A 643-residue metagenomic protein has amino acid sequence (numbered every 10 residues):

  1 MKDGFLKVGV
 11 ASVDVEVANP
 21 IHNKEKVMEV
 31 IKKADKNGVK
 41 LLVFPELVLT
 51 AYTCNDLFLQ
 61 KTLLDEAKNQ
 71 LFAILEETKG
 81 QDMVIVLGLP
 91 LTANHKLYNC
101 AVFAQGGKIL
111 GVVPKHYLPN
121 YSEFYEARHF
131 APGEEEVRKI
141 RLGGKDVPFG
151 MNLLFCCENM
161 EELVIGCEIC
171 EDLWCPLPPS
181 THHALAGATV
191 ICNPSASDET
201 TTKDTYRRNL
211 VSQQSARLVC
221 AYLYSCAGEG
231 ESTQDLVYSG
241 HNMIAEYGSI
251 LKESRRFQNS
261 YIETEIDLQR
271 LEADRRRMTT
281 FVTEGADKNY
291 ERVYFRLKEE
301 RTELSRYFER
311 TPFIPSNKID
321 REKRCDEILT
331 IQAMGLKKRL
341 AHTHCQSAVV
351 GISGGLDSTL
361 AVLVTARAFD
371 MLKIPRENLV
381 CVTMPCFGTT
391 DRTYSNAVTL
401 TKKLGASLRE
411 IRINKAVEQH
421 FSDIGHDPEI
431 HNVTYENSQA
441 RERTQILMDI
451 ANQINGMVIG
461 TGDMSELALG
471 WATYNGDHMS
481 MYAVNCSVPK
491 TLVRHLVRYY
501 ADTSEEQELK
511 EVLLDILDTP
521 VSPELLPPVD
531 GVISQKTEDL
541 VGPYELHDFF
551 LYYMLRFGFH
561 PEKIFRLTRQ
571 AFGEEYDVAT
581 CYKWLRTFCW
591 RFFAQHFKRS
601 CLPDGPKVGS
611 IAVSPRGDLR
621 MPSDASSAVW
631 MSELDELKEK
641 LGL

Functional and structural regions predicted by a protein language model:
M1-V349, R367-R376, L408: Enzyme catalytic cores with a strong preference for nitrogen-chemistry domains
L6-K7, N23, E161, V219-C220 (+5 more regions): ATP/NTP-dependent adenylation/nucleotidyl-transfer catalytic domains that generate, transfer, or process NMP-activated
